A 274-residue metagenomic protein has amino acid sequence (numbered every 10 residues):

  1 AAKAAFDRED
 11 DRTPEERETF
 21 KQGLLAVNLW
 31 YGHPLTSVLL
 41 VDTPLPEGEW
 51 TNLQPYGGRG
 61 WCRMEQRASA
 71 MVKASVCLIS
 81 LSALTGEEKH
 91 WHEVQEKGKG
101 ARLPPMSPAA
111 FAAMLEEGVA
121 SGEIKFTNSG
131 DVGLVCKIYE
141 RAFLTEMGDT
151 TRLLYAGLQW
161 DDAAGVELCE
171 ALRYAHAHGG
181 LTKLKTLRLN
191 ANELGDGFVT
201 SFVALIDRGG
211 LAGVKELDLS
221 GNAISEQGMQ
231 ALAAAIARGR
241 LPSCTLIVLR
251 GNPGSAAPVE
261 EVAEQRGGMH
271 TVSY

Functional and structural regions predicted by a protein language model:
A1-A163, E167-E170: The feature represents the membrane-entry module of six-transmembrane cation channels
L29, H33, M71, E170 (+6 more regions): Ordered, helix-dominated protein-protein interaction surfaces in large eukaryotic regulatory proteins
T151-Y155, L184-L189, V214-L219, C244-L249: Conserved hydrophobic beta-strand positions in leucine-rich repeat
L158, N192, N222, N252-G254: Conserved "Asn-ladder"/turn position within leucine-rich repeats
G165-G179, G197-G210, Q227-R240, A256-M269: A structural signal for leucine-rich repeat
I247-V259: Ankyrin-repeat TPLH-centered helix-turn motif and closely related helix/turn capping elements of eukaryotic
T271-Y274: C-terminal helix/juxtamembrane-tail motif
